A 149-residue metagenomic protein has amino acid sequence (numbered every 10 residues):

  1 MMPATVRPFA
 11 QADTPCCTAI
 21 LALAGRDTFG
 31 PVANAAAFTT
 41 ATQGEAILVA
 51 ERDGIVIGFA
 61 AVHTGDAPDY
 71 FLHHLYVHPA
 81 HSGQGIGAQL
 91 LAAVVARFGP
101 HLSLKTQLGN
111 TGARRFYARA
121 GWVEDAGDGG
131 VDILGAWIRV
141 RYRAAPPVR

Functional and structural regions predicted by a protein language model:
A4, P8-S82, A88-A93, R97 (+2 more regions): Acetyl-CoA-dependent GNAT
G44, A136-I138: A short, glycine/Asx- and small/polar-enriched loop/turn that sits immediately N-terminal to a beta-strand
A88, G109-A126, D132-G135: Conserved active-site alpha-helix within GNAT-family acetyltransferase domains
R97-G109: Conserved GNAT acetyl-CoA-binding A-motif
I138-R149: Terminal substrate-recognition subdomain of acyl/acetyltransferases
